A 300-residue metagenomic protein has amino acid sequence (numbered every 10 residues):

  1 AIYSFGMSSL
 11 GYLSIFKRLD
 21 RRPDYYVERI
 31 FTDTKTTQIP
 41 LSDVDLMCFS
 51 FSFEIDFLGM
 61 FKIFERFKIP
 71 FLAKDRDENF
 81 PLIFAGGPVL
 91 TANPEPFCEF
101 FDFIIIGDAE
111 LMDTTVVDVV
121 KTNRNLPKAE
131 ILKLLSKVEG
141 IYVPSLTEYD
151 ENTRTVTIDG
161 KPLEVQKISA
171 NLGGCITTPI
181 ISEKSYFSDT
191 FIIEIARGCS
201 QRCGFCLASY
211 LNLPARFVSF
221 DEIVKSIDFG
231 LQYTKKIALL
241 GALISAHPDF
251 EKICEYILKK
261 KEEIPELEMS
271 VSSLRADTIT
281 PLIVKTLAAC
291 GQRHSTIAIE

Functional and structural regions predicted by a protein language model:
Y3-G6, I55-F57, T91-N93, M112-T114 (+6 more regions): Flexible loop/turn segments at secondary-structure boundaries
S4, P144, Y149-I192: N-terminal [4Fe-4S]-dependent radical SAM core
G11-R21: Histidine-anchored nucleotide/phosphate-binding helix
P23-T34: A short beta-strand-loop structural module common to alpha/beta enzyme folds
T32-T157: Glycine-rich beta-alpha loop elements in corrinoid/cobalamin-binding modules across cobalamin-dependent enzymes
D45, D102, G204, K235 (+1 more regions): Conserved acidic residues
I55, D228-E300: Conserved SAM/AdoMet-binding glycine-rich loop
S185-D221: Canonical Radical SAM [4Fe-4S] cluster-binding loop centered on the CxxxCxxC motif and its immediate flanking residues
